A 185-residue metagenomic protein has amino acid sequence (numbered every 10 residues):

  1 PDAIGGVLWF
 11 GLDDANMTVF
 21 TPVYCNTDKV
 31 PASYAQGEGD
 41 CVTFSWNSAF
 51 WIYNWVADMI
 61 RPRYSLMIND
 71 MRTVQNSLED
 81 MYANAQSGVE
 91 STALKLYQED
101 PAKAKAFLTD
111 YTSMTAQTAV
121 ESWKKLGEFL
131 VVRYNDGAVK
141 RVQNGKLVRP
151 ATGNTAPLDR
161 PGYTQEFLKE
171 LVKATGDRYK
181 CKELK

Functional and structural regions predicted by a protein language model:
P1-K185: C-terminus-biased signal that marks the final domain/tail of proteins
